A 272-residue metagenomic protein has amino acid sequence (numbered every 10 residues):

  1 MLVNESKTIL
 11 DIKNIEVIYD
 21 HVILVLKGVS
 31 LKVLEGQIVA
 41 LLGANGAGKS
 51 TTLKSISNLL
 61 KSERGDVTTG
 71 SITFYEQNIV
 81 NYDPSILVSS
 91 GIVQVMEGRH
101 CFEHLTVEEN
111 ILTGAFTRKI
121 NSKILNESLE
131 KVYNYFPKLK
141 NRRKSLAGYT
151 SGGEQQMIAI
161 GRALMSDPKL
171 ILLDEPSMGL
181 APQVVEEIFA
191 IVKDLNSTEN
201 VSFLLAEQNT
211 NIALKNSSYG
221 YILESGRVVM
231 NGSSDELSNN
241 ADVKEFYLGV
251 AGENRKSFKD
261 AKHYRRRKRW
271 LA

Functional and structural regions predicted by a protein language model:
D20-H21, L60-E63, V107-I124, Y135-P137 (+1 more regions): ABC-type ATPase nucleotide-binding domains, specifically the catalytic core motifs of the NBD
L42-A44: The feature captures the beta-strand-to-loop junction immediately N-terminal to the Walker
L59-L60, S71-L87, T117: ABC ATPase NBD Q-loop/coupling interface
V67-Q77, I124-L129: Conserved ABC transporter NBD signature motif
M165-K169: A short, proline-enriched helix->beta-strand linker immediately N-terminal to the Walker B motif in ABC-type P-loop
E186-E199: Helical segment within the ABC ATPase nucleotide-binding domain
G249-A272: ABC ATPase nucleotide-binding domains
